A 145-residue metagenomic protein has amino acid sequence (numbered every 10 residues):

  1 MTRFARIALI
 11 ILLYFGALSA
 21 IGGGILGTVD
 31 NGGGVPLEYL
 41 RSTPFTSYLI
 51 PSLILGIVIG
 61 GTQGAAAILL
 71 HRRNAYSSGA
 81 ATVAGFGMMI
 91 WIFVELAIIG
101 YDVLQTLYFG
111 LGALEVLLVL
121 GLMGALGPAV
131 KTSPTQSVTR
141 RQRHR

Functional and structural regions predicted by a protein language model:
M1-R145: Topology signature of small-to-medium multi-pass alpha-helical membrane proteins
